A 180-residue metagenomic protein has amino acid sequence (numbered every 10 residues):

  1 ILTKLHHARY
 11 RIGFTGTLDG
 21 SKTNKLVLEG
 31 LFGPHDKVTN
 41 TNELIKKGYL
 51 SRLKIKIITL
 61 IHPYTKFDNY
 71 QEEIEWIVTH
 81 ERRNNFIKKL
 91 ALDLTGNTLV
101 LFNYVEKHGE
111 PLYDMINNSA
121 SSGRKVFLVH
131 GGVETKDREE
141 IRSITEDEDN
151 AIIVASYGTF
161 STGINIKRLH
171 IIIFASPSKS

Functional and structural regions predicted by a protein language model:
I1-K56: Post-DEXD/H (motif II) to motif III coupling segment of the RecA-like Helicase ATP-binding lobe
A8-I12, N97, E148-I152: Loop/turn-to-beta-strand initiation segments
F14-D19, V129-E134, S176-S180: Short, acidic/turn-prone active-site loops that include or flank metal/cofactor- and phosphate-binding residues
F14-L18, N103-V105, A155-G158: A short beta-strand-to-loop transition that corresponds to the Sensor-1 phosphate-sensing loop of AAA+ P-loop ATPases
T65-N103, K107-N118: Conserved interdomain hinge at the start of the Helicase C-terminal
L99-L101, F127, I173: Conserved beta-strand elements of the Class I
E110-P111, G123-I164: Conserved helicase ATPase core of P-loop NTP-dependent helicases/translocases
Y157-S180: Conserved RecA-like helicase motor core of SF1/SF2 enzymes
